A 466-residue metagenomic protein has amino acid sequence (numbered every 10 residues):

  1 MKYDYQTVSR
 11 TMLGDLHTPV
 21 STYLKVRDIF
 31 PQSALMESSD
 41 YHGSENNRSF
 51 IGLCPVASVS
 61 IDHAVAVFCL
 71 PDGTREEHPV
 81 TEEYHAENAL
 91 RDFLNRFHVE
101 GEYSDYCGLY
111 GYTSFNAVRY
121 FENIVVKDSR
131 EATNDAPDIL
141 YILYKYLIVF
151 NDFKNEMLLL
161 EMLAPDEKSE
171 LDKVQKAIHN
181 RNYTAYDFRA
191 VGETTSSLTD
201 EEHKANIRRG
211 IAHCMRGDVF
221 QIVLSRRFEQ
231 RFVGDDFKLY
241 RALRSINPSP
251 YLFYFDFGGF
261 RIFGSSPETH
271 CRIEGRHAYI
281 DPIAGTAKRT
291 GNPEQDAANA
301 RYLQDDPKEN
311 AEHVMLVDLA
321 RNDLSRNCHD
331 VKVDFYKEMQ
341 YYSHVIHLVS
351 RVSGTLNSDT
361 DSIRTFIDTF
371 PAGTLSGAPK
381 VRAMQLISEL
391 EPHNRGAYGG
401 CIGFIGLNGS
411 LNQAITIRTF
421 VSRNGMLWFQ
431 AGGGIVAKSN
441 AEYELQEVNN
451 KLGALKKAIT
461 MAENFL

Functional and structural regions predicted by a protein language model:
M1-L466: Extended alpha-helical targeting/anchoring segments, especially N-terminal organellar/secretory targeting helices
